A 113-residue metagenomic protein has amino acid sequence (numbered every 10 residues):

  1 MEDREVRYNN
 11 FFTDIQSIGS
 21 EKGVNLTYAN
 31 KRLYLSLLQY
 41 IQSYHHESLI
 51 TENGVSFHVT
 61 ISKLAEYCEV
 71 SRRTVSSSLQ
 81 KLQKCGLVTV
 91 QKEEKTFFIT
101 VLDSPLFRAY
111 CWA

Functional and structural regions predicted by a protein language model:
M1-S62: Short recognition helix of helix-turn-helix/winged-helix DNA-binding domains
I15-Q16, V101, C111: Prokaryotic Sec-type signal peptides and long signal-anchor helices with extended Leu/Ile/Val-rich h-regions
V24-L26, R72, P105: Hydrophobic transmembrane signal anchors and adjacent membrane-proximal interface regions, especially in viral
L35, E66, A109: Charged/polar, solvent-exposed surface patches and flexible loops
I41-L102: Winged helix-turn-helix DNA-binding recognition segment
L106-A113: Short, amphipathic alpha-helical interaction segments positioned at domain boundaries
